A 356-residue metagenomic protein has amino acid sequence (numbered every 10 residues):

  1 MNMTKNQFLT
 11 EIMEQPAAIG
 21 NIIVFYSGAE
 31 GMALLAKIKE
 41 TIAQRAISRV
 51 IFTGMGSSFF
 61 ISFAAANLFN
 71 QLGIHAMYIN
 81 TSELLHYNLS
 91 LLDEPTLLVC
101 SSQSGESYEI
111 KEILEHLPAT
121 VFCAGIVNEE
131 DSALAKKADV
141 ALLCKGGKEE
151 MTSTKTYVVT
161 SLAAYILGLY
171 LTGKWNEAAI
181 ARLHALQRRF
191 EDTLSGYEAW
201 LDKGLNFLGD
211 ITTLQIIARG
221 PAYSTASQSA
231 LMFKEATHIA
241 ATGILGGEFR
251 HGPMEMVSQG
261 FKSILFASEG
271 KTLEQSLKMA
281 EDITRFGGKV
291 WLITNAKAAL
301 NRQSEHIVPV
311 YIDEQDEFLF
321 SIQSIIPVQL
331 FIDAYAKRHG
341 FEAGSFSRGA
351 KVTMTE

Functional and structural regions predicted by a protein language model:
M3-A18, K148-Y157, V308, E314-I325: A cross-family phosphate/adenosyl-ligand binding-site feature
K5-F8, I61-A65, A226-Q228, M232 (+1 more regions): Conserved phosphate/anionic-ligand binding catalytic regions in large, soluble enzymes, centered on
T10-R49, V140-L143, G147-K155, V159-K262 (+2 more regions): Active-site phosphate/pyrophosphate-binding segments
M32-A33, T41-R188, R219, F266-E317 (+2 more regions): Glycine-rich phosphate-binding loops that contact phosphosugars or nucleotide phosphates
E314-E356: Peripheral docking tails and interdomain loops at the edges of cofactor- or intermediate-handling domains
